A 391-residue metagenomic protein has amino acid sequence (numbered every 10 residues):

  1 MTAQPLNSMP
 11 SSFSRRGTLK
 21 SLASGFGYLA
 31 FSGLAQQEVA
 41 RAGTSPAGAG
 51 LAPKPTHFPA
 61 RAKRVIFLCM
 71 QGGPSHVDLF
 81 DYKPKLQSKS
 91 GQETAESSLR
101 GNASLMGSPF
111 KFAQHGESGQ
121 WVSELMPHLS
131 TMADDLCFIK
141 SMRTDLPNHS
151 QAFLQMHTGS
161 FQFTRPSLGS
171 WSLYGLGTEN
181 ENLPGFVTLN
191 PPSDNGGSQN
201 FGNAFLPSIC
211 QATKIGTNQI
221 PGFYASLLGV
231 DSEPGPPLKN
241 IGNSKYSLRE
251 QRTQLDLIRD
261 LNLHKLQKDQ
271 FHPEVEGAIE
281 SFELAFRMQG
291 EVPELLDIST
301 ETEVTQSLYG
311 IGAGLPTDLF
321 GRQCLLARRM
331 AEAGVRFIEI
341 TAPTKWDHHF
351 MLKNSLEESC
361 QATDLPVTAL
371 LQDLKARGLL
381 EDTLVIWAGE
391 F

Functional and structural regions predicted by a protein language model:
M1-F391: Ligand-binding pockets and gating/stacking loops
